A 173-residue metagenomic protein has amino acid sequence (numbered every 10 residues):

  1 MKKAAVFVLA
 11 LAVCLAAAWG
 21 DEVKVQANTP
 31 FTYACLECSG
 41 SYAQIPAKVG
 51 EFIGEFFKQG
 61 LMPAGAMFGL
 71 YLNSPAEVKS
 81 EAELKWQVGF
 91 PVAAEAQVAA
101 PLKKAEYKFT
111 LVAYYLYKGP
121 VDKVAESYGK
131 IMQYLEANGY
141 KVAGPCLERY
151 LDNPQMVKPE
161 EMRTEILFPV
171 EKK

Functional and structural regions predicted by a protein language model:
M1-A4: Positively charged n-region of N-terminal signal peptides that target proteins for export
V6-A16: Bacterial N-terminal signal peptides
L15-K173: A solvent-exposed interaction/effector surface
